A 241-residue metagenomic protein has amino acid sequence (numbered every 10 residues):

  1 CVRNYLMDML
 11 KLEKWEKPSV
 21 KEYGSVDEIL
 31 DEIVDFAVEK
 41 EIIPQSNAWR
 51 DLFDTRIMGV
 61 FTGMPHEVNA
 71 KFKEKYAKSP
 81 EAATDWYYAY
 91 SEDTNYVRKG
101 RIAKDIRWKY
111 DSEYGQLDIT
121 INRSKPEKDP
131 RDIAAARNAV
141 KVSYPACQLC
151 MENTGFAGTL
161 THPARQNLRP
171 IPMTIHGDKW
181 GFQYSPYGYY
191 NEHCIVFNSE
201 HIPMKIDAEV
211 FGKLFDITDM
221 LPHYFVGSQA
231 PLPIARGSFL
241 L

Functional and structural regions predicted by a protein language model:
C1-A208: Active-site microenvironments that recognize anionic phosphate/pyrophosphate groups
Q148-T154, G212-F215, V226-S228: Short C-terminal domain-edge/linker segments immediately following a structured domain
T174, D216-M220, P231-L232: A short acidic-Thr-Gly-centered motif at the start of a beta-strand
K179, H223-V226: Beta-sheet entry/capping signal
H193, N198, S228-L241: Histidine-centered divalent-metal-coordination microenvironment in nucleic-acid enzymes
I206-H223: Long, well-ordered alpha-helical scaffolding segments within enzyme catalytic domains, especially pronounced
